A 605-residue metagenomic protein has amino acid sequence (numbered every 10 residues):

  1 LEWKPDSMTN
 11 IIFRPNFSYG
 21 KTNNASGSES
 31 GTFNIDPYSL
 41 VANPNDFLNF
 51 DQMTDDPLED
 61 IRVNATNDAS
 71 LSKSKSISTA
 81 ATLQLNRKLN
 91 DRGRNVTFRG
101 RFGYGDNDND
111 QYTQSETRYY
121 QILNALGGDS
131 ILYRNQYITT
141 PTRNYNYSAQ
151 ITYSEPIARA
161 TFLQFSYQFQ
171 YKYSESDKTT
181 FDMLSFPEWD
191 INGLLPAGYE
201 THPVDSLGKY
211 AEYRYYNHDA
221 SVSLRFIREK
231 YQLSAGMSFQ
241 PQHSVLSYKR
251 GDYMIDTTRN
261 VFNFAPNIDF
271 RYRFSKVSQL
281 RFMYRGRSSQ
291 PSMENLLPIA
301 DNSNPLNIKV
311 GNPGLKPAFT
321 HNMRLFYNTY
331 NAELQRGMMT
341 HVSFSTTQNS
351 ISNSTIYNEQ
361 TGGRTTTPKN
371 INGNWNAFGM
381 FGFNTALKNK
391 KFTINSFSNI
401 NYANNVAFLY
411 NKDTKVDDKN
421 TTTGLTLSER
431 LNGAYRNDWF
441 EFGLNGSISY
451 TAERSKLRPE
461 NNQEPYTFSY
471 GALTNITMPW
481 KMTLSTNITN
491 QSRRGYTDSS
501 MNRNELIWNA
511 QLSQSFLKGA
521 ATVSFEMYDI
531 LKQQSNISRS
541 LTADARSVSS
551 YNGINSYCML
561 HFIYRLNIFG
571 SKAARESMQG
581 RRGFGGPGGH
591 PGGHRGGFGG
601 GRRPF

Functional and structural regions predicted by a protein language model:
E2-F605: Primarily recognizes Gram-negative and organellar outer-membrane beta-barrels
